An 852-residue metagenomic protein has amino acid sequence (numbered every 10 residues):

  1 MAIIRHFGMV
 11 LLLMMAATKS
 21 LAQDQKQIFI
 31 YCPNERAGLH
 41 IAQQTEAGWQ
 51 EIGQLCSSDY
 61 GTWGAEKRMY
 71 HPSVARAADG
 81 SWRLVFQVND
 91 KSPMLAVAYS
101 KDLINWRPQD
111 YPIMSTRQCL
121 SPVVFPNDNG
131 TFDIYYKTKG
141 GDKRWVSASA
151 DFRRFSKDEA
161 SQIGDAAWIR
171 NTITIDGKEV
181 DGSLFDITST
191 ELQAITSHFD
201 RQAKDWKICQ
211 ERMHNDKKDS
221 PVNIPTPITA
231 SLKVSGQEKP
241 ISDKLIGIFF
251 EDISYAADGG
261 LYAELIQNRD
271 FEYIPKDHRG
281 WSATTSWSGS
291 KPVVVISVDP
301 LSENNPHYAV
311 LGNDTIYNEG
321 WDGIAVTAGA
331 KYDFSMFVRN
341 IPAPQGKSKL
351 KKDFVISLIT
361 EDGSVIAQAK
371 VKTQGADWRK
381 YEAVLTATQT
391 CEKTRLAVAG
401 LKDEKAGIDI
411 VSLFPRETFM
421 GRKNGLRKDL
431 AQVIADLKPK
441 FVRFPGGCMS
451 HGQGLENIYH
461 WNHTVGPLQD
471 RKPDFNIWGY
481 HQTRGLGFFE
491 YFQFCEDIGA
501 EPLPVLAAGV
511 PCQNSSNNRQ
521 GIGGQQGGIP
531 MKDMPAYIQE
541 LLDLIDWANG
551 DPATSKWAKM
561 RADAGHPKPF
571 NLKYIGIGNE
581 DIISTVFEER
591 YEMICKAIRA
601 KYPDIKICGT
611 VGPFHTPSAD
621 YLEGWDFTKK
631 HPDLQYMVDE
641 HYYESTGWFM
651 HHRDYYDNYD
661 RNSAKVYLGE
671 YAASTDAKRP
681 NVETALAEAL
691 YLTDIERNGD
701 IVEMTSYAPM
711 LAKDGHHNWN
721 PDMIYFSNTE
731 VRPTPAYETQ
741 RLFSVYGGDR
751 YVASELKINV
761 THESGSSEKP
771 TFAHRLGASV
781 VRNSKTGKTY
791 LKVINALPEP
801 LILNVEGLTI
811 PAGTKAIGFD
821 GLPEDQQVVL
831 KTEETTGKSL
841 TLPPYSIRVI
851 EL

Functional and structural regions predicted by a protein language model:
M1-D24: Bacterial Sec-dependent N-terminal signal peptides
L21-N223: Carbohydrate-active catalytic/glycan-binding domains of CAZyme proteins, especially the secreted or lumenal ectodomains
E211-T483, E501-L503, N518-K532, Y602-K606 (+4 more regions): Extracellular and organelle-lumenal recognition/adhesion modules and their flexible linkers in secreted
K244, E251-I253, P511-Q513, S663-G747 (+1 more regions): Aromatic/acidic polysaccharide-binding cleft in carbohydrate-active enzymes
T394-V398, D551, R561, D581 (+3 more regions): Noncatalytic carbohydrate-binding groove/subsite architecture in carbohydrate-active enzymes
F414-R422, Q469-G485, I522-P535, K573-E588 (+3 more regions): The substrate-binding groove and active-site-proximal loops of carbohydrate-active enzymes, especially glycoside
T771-I810, Y845-V849: Carbohydrate-binding surface patches
K831-L852: C-terminal beta-strand-rich structural cap/linker in extracellular carbohydrate-active enzymes
